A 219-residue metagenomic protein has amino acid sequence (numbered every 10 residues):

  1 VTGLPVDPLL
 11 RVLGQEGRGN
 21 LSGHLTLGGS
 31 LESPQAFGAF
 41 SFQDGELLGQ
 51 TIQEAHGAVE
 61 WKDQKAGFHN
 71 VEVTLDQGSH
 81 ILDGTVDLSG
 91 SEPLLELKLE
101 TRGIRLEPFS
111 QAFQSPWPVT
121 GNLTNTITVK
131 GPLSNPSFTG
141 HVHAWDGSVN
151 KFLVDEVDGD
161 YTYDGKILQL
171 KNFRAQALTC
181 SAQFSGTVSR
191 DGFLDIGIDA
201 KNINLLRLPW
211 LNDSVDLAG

Functional and structural regions predicted by a protein language model:
V1-G219: Interface amphipathic segments
